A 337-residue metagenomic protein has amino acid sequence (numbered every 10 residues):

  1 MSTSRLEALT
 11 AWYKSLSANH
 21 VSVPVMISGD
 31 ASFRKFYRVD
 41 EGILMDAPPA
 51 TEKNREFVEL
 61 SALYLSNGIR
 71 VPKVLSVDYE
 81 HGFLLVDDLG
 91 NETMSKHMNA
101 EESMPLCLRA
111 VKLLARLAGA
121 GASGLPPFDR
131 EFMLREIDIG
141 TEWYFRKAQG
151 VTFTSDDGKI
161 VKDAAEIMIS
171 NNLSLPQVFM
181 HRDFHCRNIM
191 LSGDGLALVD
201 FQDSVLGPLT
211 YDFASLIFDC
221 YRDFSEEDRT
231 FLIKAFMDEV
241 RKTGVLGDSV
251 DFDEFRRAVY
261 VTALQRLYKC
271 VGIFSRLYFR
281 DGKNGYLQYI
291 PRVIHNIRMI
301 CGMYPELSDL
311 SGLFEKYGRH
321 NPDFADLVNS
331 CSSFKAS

Functional and structural regions predicted by a protein language model:
M1-F83, V178, S192-A197, E315-S337: Conserved NTP-binding catalytic cores of kinases and kinase-like/nucleotidyltransferase enzymes across multiple kinase
M26, F33-V39, L44, L117 (+2 more regions): Active-site acidic catalytic loop and adjacent metal/ATP-binding pocket of ATP-dependent phosphoryl transfer enzymes
S28, S32-M133, D138-I139, F145-V151 (+2 more regions): ATP-binding pocket architecture of kinase catalytic cores
L106, H181, V205-L206, R256-L264: Secondary-structure capping and boundary motifs in well-ordered enzyme cores
L106, T154-M168, L232, Y286-N296 (+1 more regions): Extended, well-ordered alpha-helical scaffold segments
I139-A148, L209-G247, V261-D281, V293-I300: Active-site activation/catalytic loop segments of kinase-like enzymes and analogous catalytic loops in related
L246-R257: Histidine/acidic-rich helix-loop-helix segments that form or flank divalent-metal centers in metalloenzyme catalytic
G272-S337: ATP/Mg2+ or Mg2+-diphosphate-binding catalytic cores that bind nucleotide phosphates or diphosphates via glycine-rich
